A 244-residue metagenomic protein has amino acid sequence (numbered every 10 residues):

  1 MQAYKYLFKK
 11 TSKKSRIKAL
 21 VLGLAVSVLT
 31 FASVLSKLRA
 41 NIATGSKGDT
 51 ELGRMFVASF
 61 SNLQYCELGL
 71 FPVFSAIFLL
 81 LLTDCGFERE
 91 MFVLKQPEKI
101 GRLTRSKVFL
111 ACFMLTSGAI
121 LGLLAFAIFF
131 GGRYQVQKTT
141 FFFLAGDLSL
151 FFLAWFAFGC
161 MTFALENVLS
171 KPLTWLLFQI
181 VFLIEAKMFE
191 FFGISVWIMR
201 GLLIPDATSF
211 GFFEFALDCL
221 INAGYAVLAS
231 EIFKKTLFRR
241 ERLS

Functional and structural regions predicted by a protein language model:
M1-L24: Aromatic- and glycine-rich beta-strand/loop motifs that create alpha-glucan
A3-L7, T11, G224-S244: Junction motif at the cytosolic side of a transmembrane helix
S12-K14, R102, T162-L173, L237-E241: Membrane-interface helix-boundary motifs at transmembrane edges
R16-T30, S117, N222-A226: Alpha-helical transmembrane segments
V21-S27, S170-A186: Central hydrophobic cores of alpha-helical transmembrane segments in multi-pass integral membrane proteins
S27-L79, K107-K171, D206-C219: Secretory targeting signals
S75, F87-E88, M161, A229 (+1 more regions): Hydrophobic/aromatic residues in alpha-helical transmembrane segments
L81-S117: Helix-loop-helix units of permease transmembrane domains in multi-pass membrane transporters, especially ABC
